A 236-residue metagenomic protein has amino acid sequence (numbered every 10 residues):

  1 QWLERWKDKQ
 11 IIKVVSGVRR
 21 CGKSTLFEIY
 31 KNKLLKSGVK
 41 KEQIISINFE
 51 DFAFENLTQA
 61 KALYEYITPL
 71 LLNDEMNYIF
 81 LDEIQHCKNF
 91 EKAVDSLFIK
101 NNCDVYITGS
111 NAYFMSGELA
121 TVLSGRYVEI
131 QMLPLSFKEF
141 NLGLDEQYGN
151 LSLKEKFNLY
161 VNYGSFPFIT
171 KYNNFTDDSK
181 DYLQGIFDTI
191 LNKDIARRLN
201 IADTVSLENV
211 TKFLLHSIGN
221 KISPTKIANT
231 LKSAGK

Functional and structural regions predicted by a protein language model:
Q1-D8: Pre-Walker A adenine-sensing motif
V15: Hydrophobic anchor at the beta1->P-loop junction of P-loop NTPases
R19-R20: Walker A (P-loop) phosphate-binding loop of P-loop NTPases
S24: Walker A/P-loop
I45-N77: Short glycine-rich substrate-engagement loop in P-loop NTPases that contacts/grips substrate
D104-S110, Q131: Structural recognition of the conserved hydrophobic beta-strand(s) that form the central parallel beta-sheet of P-loop
Y113-E129, L144-D145: Short regulatory helix/loop adjacent to the ATP-binding pocket of P-loop NTPases
P134, K138-K236: Interdomain hinge/linker elements that couple catalytic modules in large macromolecular machines
